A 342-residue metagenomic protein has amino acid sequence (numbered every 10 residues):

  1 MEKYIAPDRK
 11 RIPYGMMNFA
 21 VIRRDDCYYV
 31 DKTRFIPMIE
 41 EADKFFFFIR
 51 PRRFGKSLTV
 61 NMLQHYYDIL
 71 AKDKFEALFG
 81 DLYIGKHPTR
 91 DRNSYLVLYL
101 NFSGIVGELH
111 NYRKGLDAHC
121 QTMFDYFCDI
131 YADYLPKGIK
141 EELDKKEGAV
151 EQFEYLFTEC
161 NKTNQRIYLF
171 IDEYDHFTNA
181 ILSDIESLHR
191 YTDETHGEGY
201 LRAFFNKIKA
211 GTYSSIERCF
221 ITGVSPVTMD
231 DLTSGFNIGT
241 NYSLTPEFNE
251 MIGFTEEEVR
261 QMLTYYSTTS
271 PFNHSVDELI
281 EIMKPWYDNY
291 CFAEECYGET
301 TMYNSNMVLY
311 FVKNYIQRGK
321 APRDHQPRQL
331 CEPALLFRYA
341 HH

Functional and structural regions predicted by a protein language model:
E2-Y67, E76-I84: Walker A/P-loop-proximal flanking segment of P-loop NTPase domains
G15, D31, D68-D129: P-loop NTPase motor core
E40, Q64, F311, Q317-H342: Segments forming glycine/polar-rich beta-alpha architectures that bind adenosine-containing cofactors
S103, D172-E173, A203-F204, I208-T212 (+2 more regions): A short beta-strand-to-loop transition that corresponds to the Sensor-1 phosphate-sensing loop of AAA+ P-loop ATPases
N111, K137-L156: Short glycine-rich substrate-engagement loop in P-loop NTPases that contacts/grips substrate
Y155-K162, R190-E217: Substrate-engagement module of ASCE P-loop NTPases
T163-E194: Conserved P-loop NTPase "ATPase switch" module shared by AAA+ and STAND
T228-G235, Y242-K313: Amphipathic alpha-helical segments of the small helical/lid subdomains adjacent to P-loop NTPase cores
